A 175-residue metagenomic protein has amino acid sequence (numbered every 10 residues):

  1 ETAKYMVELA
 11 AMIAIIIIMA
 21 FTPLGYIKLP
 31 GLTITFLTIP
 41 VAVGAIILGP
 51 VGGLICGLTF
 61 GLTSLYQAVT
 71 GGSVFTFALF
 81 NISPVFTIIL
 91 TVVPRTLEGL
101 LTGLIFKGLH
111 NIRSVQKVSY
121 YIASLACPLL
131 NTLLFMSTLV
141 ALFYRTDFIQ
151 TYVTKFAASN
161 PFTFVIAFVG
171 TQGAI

Functional and structural regions predicted by a protein language model:
E1-I175: Loop-helix junctions at membrane interfaces
